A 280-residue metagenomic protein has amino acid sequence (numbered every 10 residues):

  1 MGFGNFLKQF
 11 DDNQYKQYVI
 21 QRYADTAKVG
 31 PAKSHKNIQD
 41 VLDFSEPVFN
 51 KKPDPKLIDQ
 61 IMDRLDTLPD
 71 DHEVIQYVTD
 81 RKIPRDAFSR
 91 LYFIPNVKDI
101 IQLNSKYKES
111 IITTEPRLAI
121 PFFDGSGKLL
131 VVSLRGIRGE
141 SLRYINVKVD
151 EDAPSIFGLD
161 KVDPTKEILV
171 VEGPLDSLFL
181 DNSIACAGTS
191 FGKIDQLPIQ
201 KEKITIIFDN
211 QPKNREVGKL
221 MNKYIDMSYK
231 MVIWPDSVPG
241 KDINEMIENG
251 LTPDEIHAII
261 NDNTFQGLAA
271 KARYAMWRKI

Functional and structural regions predicted by a protein language model:
M1-I20, R85-K98, Q102-T113, E245-K279: Short, small/acidic-rich helices and loops at N termini and domain boundaries of DNA replication/processing enzymes
M1-P95, G139-S141, R215: Non-catalytic accessory segments of DNA primases and related replication-initiation nucleases
G4, F10, K36-L42, I145 (+5 more regions): Intrinsic-disorder/low-complexity regions
G30, P53, L57-Q60, K148-V149 (+3 more regions): Short, functionally important structural connectors and interaction interfaces within domains
T67, Q76, S155-I156, D242-M246: Residue-level preference for alpha-helix termini and adjacent loops
Y77-T79, Y92, F122, L142-Y144 (+2 more regions): Aromatic side chains
D99-K203, E216-G218: Phosphate-handling DNA/RNA-contact segment within nucleic-acid enzymes
L142, T165-I168, P174-I280: TOPRIM fold recognition
